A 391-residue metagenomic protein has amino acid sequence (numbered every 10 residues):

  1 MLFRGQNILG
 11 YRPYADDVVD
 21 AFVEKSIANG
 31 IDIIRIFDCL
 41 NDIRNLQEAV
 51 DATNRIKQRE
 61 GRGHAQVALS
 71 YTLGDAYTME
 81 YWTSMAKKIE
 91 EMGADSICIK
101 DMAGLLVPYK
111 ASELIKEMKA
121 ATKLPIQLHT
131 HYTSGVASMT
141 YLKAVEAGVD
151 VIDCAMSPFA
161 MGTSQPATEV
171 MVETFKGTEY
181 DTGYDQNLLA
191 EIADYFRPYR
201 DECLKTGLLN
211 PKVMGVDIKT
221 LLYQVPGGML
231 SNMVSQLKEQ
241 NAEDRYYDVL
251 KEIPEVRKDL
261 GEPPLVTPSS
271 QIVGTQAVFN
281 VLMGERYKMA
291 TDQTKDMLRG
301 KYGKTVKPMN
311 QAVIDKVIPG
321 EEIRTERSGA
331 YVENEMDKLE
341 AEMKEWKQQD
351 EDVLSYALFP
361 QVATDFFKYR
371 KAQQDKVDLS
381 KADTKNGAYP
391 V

Functional and structural regions predicted by a protein language model:
M1-A52, I56, H64-E90, V107-P108: Active-site beta->alpha loop and helix N-cap motifs at the rims of alpha/beta catalytic domains
M1-L2, A49-S70, A111-L128, V172-Y184: Alpha-helix-loop-beta-strand connector modules within alpha/beta enzyme cores
I36, I97, G148, M171 (+1 more regions): Conserved, mostly hydrophobic/aromatic
I36-C39, D101, A147-S164: Glycine-rich phosphate-binding active-site loops on the catalytic face of alpha/beta enzymes
Y77-I89, S134-D150: Catalytic cores of alpha/beta
M139, S164, V172-F175, T182-E239: Core active-site phosphate/anionic-ligand binding loop and the adjoining beta-turn-alpha structural block in enzyme
N210-T220, Q224-V391: Terminal or standalone catalytic/regulatory effector modules within metabolic enzymes and repeat proteins
